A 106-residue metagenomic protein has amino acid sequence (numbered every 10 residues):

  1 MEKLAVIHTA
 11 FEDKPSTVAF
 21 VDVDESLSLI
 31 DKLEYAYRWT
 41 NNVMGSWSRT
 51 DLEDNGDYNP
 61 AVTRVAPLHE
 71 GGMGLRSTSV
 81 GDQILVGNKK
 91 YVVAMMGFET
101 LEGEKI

Functional and structural regions predicted by a protein language model:
M1-R38: N-terminal disorder-to-order initiation segments that are Gly/Lys/Arg-biased and fold into the first beta/loop/alpha
L4, N59-V62, G103: Low-complexity, intrinsically disordered short peptide segments enriched in small/polar/basic residues
E25-V86: Short, conserved turn/kink motifs that form compact alpha/beta structural patches or helix kinks used as
M73-I106: Short, compact, well-ordered microdomains
